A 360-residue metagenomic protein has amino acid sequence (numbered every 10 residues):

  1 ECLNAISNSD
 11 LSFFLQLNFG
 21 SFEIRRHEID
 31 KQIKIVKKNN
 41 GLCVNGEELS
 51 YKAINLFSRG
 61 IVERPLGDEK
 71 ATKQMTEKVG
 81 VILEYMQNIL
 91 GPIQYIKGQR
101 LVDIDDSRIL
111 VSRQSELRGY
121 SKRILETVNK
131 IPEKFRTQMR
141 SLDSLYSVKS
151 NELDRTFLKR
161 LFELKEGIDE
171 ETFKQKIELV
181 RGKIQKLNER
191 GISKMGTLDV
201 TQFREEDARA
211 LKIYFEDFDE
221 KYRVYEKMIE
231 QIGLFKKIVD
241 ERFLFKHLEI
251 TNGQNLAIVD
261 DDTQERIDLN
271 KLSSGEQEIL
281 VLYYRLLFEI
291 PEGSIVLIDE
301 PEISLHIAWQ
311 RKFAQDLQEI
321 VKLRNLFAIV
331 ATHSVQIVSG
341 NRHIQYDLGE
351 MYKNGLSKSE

Functional and structural regions predicted by a protein language model:
E1-V36, V224-E360: Switch/communication elements of ASCE P-loop NTPase nucleotide-binding domains
L3, E77, S112-E116, Y120 (+8 more regions): Generic alpha-helix detector with strongest preference for long hydrophobic helices that associate with membranes
D10, D30, N45, D68 (+15 more regions): Acidic-enriched, low-complexity/disordered segments with a strong bias for Aspartate over Glutamate
N40-I213: Electropositive, glycine-dotted interaction segments that contact anionic polymers or phosphate-rich ligands
E171-T172, K176-R190, K194-K271: Extended helical coiled-coil dimerization/tether regions that scaffold and oligomerize large DNA-maintenance assemblies
